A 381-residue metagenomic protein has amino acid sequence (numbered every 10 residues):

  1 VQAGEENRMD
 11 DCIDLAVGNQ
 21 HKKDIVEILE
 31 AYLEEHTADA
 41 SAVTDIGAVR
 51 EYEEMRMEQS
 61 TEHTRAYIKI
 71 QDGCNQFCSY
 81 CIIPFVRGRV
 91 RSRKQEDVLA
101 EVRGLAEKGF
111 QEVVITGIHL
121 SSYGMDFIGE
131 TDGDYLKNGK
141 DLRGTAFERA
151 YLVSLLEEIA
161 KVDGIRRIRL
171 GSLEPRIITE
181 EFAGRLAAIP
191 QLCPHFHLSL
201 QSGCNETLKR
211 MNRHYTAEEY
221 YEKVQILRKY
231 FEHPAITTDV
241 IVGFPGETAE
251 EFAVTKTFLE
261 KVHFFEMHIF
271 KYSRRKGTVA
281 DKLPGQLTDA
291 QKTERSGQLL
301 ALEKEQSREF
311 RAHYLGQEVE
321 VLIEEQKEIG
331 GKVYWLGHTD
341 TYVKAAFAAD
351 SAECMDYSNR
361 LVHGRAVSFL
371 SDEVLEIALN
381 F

Functional and structural regions predicted by a protein language model:
V1-A3, E107-A249, E260: Conserved SAM/AdoMet-binding glycine-rich loop
V1-Y123, Y151, F196, E218-K229 (+6 more regions): Proteins enriched for Cys/Gly/acidic motifs involved in redox and nucleic-acid/cofactor modification
D10-D11, Y32-E35, T131-D134, L186-A187 (+1 more regions): Short, hinge-like loop/turn segments at secondary-structure boundaries
E58-Q59, G184, A188, L200 (+3 more regions): Replace "in large, NTP-powered and nucleic-acid-processing enzymes" with "in large, NTP-powered factors and other
T61-T64, C74-Q76, L192, S202 (+5 more regions): Short flexible coil/turn linkers enriched for glycine and charged/polar residues that connect secondary-structure
C78, V98, I115, L170 (+6 more regions): Conserved, mostly hydrophobic/aromatic
K271-S273, G277-G285: Aromatic/acidic polysaccharide-binding cleft in carbohydrate-active enzymes
K282-F381: Terminal RNA-binding accessory module
